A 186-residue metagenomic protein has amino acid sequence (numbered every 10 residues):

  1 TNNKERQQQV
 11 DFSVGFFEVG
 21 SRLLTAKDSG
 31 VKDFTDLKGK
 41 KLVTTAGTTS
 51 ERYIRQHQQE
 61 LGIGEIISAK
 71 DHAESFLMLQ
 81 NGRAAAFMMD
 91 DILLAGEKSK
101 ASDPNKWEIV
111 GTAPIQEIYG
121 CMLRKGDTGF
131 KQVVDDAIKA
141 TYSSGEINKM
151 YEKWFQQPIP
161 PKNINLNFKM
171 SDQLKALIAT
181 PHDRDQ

Functional and structural regions predicted by a protein language model:
T1, E18-F76, D91-A95: Bilobed "Venus flytrap"/periplasmic-binding protein-like clamshell domains and structurally analogous long
T1-D36, A113, K175-D185: Acidic, polar ligand-binding/catalytic clefts
T1-Q9, Y53-Q58, M78-I115: A ligand-binding cleft/hinge motif common to bilobed small-molecule-binding domains
S21-V31, E117-A137: A bilobed periplasmic-binding-protein/Venus flytrap-type ligand-binding module shared by bacterial periplasmic
D36, D90, G126-A140, E146-M150: Short amphipathic alpha-helical coupling segments at ligand-binding clamshell hinges and other catalytic/signaling
L37, L79-Q80, C121, V134: Hydrophobic residues within well-ordered alpha-helices
G39-K41, A84-A85, A137: Short active-site oxyanion
T49-I67, K106-I109, I138-D185: Ligand-binding clefts/hinges and TM-proximal coupling segments of bilobed small-molecule sensing domains
